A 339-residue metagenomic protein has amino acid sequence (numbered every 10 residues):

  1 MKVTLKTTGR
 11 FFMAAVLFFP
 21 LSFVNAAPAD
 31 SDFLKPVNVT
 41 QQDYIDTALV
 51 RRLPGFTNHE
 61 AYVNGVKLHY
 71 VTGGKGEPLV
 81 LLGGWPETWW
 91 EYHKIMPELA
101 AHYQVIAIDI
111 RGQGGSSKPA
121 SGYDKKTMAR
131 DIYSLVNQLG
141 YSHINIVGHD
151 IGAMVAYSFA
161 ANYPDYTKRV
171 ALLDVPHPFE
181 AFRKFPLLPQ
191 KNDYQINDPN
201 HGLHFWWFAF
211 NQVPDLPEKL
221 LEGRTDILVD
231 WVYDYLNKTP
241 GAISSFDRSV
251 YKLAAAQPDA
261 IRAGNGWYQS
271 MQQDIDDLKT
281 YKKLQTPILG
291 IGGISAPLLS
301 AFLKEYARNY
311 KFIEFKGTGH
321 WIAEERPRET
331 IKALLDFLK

Functional and structural regions predicted by a protein language model:
K2-F12: Bacterial N-terminal signal peptides that target proteins for export
F12-S22: Bacterial N-terminal signal peptides
V24-A27: Cleavable N-terminal signal peptides
A29-H59, G65-L68, K75-P78, I106 (+4 more regions): Flexible "cap/lid" subdomain of the alpha/beta-hydrolase fold that forms the substrate-access gate
L81-G84, A107: Structural cue for short, hydrophobic secondary-structure segments
W85-I95: The serine-hydrolase catalytic nucleophile loop
I95-Y103, Q138: A short, Lys/Arg-enriched amphipathic alpha-helix followed by its capping loop at the start of a domain
T318-I331: Catalytic histidine-centered segment of alpha/beta-hydrolase-like enzymes
